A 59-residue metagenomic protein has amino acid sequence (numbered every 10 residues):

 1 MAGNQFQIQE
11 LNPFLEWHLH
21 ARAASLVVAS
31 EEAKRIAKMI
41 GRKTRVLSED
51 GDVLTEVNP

Functional and structural regions predicted by a protein language model:
M1-G3, R35-I40: Short, surface-exposed loop and linker segments with low hydrophobicity and enrichment for Pro/Ser/Thr
M1-L19, S48: Short aromatic-glycine-(Arg/Gly/Cys) micro-motifs in beta-strand/loop hairpins
L19-H20, L54: Local beta-strand/beta-hairpin segments that build beta-sheet-rich folds
R22-A24, N58: Short clusters of small/polar residues that mark proteolytic maturation junctions
A24-A33: Charged, amphipathic alpha-helical segments
K38-P59: Short, mixed-charge low-complexity intrinsically disordered segments
